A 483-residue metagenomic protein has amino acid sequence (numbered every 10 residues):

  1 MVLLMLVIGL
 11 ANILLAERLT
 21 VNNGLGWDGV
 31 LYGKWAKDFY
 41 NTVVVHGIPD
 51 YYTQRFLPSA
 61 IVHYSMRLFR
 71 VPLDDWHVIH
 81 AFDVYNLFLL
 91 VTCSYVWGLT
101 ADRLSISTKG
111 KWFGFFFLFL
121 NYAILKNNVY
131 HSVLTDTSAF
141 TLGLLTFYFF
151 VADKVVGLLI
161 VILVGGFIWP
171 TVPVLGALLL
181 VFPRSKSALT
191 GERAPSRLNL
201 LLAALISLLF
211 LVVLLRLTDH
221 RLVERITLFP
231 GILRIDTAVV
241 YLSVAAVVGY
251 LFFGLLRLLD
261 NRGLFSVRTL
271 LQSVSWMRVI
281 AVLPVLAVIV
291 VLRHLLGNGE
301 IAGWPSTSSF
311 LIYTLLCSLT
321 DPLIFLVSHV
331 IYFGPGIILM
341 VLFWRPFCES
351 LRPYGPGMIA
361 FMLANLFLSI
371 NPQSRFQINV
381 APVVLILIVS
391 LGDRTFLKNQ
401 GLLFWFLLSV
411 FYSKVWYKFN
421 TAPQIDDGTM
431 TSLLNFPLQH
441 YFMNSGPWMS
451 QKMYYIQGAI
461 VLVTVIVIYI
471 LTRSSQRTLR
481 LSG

Functional and structural regions predicted by a protein language model:
K34-W35, I48-H77: Short hydrophobic/aromatic helix or loop-helix immediately within or flanking a transmembrane segment in polytopic
A81-S105: Transmembrane-helix motifs of polytopic, lipid-linked glycan transferases
S94, K109-L125, F147: Transmembrane and membrane-interface helices of multi-pass, inner-membrane envelope-modifying transferases
I124-G143, I168, V174, V380: Multi-pass, polyprenyl lipid-linked donor-dependent membrane glycosyltransferases
G143-G157, L189-T190: Membrane-interface transmembrane helices that cradle and orient dolichyl/undecaprenyl
G191-L198, N261-M277, I337-M358: Membrane-interface helix-loop-helix junctions at transmembrane boundaries of multi-pass membrane enzymes, predominantly
V213-V247, L407-G483: Transmembrane helical bundles and short interhelical boundary loops of multi-pass, membrane-embedded
V248-F265, F325-L351, V384-L387, T464-R477: Hydrophobic, aromatic-rich transmembrane alpha-helices and their immediate juxtamembrane boundary segments
